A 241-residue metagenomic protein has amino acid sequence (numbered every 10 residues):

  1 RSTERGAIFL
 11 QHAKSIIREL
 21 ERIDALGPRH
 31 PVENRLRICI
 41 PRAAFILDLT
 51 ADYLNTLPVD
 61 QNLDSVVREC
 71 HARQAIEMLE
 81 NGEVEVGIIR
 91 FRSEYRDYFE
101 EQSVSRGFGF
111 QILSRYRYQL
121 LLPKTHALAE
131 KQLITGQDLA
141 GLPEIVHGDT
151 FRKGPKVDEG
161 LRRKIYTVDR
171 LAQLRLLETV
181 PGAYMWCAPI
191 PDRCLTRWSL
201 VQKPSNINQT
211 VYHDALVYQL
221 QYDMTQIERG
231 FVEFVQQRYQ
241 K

Functional and structural regions predicted by a protein language model:
R1, A7, I17-C39, P58-V59 (+1 more regions): Short helix-loop hinge/linker segments at domain boundaries
V32-E77, Q226: N-terminal winged-helix
I46-Y53, R96, A129, I134-R162: Secondary-structure junction motif
H71-A72, I88-Y95, P123-K124, D169-R170 (+1 more regions): Beta->alpha turn/N-cap motifs
E80-E83, D149-P204: Hydrophobic hinge/microswitch elements
S103-E144: Flexible hinge/capping segments at coil-to-helix
V104-R115, A188-P189, R197-H213, L220: Short beta-strand->loop
V201-K241: A late-sequence structural motif
